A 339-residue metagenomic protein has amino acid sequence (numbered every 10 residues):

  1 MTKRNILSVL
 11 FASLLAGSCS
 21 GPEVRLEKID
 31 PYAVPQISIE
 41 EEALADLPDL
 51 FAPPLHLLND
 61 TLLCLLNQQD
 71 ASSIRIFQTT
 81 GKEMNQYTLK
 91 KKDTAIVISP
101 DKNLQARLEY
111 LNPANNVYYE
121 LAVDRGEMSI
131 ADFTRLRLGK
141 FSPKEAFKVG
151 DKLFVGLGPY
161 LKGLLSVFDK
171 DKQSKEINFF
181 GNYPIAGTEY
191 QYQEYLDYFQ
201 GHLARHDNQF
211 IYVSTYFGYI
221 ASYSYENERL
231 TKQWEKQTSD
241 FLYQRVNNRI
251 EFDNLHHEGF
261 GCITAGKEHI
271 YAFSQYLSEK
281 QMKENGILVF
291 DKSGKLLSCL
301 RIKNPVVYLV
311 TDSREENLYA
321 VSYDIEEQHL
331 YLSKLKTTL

Functional and structural regions predicted by a protein language model:
G17-S18: C-terminal motif of bacterial Sec signal peptides marking the signal peptidase cleavage site
V34-L47, N85-I96, F133-L138, E176-L196 (+2 more regions): Surface-exposed loop and turn segments in beta-propeller and other repeat-based domains that flank or scaffold
A43-S72, H269-Y276: Beta-strand-rich domains and repeat architectures in extracellular enzymes and scaffolds, especially beta-propellers
A52-L58, V97-L104, K144-V149, Q193-D207 (+2 more regions): Structural signature of eukaryotic scaffold interfaces centered on beta-propeller domains
D70-S72, N115-V117, P159-G163, F217-Y219 (+2 more regions): Short glycine/acidic-enriched loop and turn motifs that connect beta-strands
A114-N116, A122-G150: Asp-box/WD-like beta-propeller blade repeats and closely related beta-sheet repeat scaffolds
S166-K170, K283-L296, L332-L339: Beta-propeller blade signature
D253-V289: Loop/turn-rich, solvent-exposed surfaces of beta-rich toroidal or solenoidal domains
